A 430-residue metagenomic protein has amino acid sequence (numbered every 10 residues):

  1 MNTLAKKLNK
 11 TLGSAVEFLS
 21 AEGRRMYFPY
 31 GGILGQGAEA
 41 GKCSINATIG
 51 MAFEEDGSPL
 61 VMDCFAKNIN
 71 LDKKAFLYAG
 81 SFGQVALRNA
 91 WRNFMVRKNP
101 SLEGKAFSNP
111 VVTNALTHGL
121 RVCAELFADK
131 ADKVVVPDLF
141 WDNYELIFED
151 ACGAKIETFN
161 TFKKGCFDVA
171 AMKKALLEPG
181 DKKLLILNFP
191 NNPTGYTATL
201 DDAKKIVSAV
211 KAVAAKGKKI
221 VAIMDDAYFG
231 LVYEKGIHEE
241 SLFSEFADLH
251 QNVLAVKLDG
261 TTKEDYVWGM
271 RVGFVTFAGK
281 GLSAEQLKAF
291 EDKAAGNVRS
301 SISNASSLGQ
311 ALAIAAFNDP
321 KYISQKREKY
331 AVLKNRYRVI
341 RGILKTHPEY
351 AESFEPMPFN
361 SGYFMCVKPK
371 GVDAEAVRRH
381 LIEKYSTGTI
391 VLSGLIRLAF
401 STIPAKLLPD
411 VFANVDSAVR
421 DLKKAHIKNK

Functional and structural regions predicted by a protein language model:
M1-R25, E55, D72-K73, N93 (+6 more regions): Non-catalytic terminal extensions of PLP-dependent enzymes
N2-L4, V85, L177, V207 (+2 more regions): PLP-dependent enzyme catalytic core of the Aspartate aminotransferase-like
N2-L8, F94, A247-A331: Conserved core segment of the aminotransferase class I/II
N2-T3, E22-A115, N429-K430: N-terminal small-domain helix-loop-helix segment of the aminotransferase-like
S44-N46, G80, F354-N360, T389-L392: Short beta-strand
G50-E55, T117, W141-D142, P190-P193 (+8 more regions): Short, solvent-exposed loop/turn segments at secondary-structure junctions
L71-A222, F229-H250, A413, I427: Conserved core of the PLP fold type I
I314, R327-R341, S353-K368, S393-G394: Conserved glycine-rich beta-strand-loop-beta hairpin in the small C-terminal domain of fold type I
